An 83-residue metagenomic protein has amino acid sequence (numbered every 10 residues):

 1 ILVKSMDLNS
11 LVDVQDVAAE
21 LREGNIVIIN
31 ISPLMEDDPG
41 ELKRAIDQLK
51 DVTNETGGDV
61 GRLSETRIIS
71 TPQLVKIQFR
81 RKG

Functional and structural regions predicted by a protein language model:
I1-D16, L21-E23: N-terminal intrinsically disordered, cationic/polar leader segments that include organellar targeting peptides
V3-D7, L34-G40: Flexible beta-alpha connector loops of hexameric P-loop NTPases
L21-L34: Short glycine-rich, basic-tinged beta-strand/loop micro-motifs
L49: Residue-level signature of catalytic and energy-coupling elements of molecular machines, predominantly ATP/GTP-dependent
V52-G83: Helix-rich interaction surfaces within compact, conserved domain-sized segments that mediate assembly or partner
